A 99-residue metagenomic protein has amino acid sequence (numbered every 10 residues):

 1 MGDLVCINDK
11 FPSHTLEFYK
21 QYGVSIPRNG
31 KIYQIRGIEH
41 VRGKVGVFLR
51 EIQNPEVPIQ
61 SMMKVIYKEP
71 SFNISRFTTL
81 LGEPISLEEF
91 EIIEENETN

Functional and structural regions predicted by a protein language model:
M1-K10, E91-N99: SH3-family beta-barrel domains
C6-L81: Basic/aromatic-rich interaction segments and small domains that mediate binding to polyanionic partners
I74-N99: Long, low-complexity intrinsically disordered regions
